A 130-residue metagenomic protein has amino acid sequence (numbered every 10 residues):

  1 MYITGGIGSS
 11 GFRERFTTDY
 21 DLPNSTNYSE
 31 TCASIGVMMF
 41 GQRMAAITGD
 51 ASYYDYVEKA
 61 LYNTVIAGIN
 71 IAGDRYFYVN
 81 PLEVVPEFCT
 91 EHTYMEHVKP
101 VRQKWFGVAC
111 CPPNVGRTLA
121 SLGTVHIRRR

Functional and structural regions predicted by a protein language model:
M1-R130: Glycan-recognition and catalytic cores of secretory/periplasmic carbohydrate-active enzymes
